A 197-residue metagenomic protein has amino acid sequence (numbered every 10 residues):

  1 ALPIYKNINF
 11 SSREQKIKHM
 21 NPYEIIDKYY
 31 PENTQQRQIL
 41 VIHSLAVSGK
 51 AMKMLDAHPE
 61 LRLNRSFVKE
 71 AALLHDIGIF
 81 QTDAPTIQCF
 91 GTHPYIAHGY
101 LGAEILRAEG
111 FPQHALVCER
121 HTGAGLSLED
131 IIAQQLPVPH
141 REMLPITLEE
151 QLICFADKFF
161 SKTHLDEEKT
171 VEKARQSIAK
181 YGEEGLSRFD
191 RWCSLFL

Functional and structural regions predicted by a protein language model:
A1-L2: Short, small-residue-biased leader/transition segments that mark boundaries at the very start of proteins
Q15: Cationic, low-complexity basic patches in intrinsically disordered or flexible, solvent-exposed regions
H19-I26, K53, A57, V171: Active-site hotspot residues in diverse enzymes, especially metal/ion-binding acidic/histidine motifs
N21-H43, Q81-G91: Active-site flanking loop/helix segments enriched in acidic
D27, S48, M52-L55, G102-R107 (+1 more regions): Amphipathic alpha-helical segments within well-ordered protein domains
P31, E60-E167, V171: Divalent metal-dependent catalytic cores for phosphoryl transfer on phosphate-bearing substrates
K180-L197: Charged phosphate-binding loop/patch that engages nucleotide di/tri-phosphates or the phosphate backbone of nucleic
